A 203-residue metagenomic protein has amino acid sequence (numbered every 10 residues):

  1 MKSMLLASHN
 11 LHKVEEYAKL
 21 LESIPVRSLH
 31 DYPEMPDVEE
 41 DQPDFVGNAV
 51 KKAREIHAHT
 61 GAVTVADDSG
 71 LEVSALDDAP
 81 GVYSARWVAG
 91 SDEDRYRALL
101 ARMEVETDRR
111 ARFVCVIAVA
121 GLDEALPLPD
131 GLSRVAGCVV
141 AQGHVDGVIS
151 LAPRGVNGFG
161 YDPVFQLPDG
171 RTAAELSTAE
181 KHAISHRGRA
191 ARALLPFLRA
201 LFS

Functional and structural regions predicted by a protein language model:
K2-L5, L11-S28, Y32-S203: Anionic-ligand binding patches
